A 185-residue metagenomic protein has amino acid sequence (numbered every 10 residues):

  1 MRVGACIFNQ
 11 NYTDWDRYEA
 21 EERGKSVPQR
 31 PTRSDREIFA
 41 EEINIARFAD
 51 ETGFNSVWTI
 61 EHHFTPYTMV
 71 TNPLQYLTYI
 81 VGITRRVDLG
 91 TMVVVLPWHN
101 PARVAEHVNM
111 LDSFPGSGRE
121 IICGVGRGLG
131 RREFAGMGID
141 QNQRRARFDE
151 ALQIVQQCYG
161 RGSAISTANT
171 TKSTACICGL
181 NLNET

Functional and structural regions predicted by a protein language model:
M1-T84: N-terminal beta1-alpha1-beta2 module of alpha/beta enzyme domains
V3-I7, V57-T59, D88-M92, I121-V125 (+1 more regions): Hydrophobic faces of well-ordered beta-strands that scaffold small-molecule active sites in alpha/beta enzyme cores
F8-Q10, H62, V94-L96, G126-G130: Active-site beta-loop-alpha junctions enriched in small/polar residues
D14-D16, A102-T185: Internal, glycine-rich beta/alpha segment that forms the wall or movable "lid" of small-molecule/cofactor binding
P31-S34, F64, G90-W98, D140: The substrate-binding groove and active-site-proximal loops of carbohydrate-active enzymes, especially glycoside
R36-E41, P97-M110: Glycine-rich anion/phosphate-binding loops
A46-R47, V57-T59, W98-R103, R119 (+1 more regions): Conserved N-terminal glycine/acidic-rich loop preference
D50-E51, L77-R86, V108, D112-E120: Acidic (Asp/Glu)-rich catalytic clusters
